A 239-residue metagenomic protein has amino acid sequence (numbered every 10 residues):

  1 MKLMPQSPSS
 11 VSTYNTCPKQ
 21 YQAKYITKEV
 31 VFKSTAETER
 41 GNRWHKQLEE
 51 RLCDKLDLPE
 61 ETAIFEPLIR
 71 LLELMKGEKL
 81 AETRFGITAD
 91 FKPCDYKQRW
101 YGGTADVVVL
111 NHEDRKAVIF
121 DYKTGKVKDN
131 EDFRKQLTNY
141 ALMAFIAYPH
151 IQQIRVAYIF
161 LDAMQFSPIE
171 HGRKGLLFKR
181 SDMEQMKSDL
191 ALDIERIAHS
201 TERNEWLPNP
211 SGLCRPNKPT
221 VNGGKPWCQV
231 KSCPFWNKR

Functional and structural regions predicted by a protein language model:
M1-R239: RecB-family 4Fe-4S metal-dependent nuclease core
